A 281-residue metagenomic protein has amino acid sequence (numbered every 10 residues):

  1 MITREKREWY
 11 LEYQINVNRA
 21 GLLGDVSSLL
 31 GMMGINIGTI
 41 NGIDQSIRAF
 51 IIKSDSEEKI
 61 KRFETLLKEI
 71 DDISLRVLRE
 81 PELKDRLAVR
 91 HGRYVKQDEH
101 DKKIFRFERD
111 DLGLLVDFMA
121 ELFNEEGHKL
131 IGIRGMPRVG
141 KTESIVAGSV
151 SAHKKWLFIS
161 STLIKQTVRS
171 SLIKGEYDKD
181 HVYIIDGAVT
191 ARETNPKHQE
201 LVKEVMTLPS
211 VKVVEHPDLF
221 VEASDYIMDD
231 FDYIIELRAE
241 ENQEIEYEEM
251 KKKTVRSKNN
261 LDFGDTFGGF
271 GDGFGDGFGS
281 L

Functional and structural regions predicted by a protein language model:
M1-L114, E121: A conserved regulatory-domain signal marking ACT and ACT-like small-molecule sensing domains and adjacent regulatory
G38, R48-A49, K129-I131, K179-I185 (+2 more regions): Hydrophobic beta-strand segments of well-ordered beta-sheets in folded domains
I60, K141-T142, F220-A223: Short, well-ordered alpha-helical microsegments
R62-L67, G148, A223-D229: Short, aromatic/basic amphipathic alpha-helical patches
Q97, D101-G127, R134-P137, E244-L281: Charged, elongated alpha-helical/coil segments that serve as electrostatic interaction surfaces for nucleic-acid
E126-W156: Glycine-rich phosphate-binding P-loop
W156-D218: Conserved nucleotide-sensing/catalytic segment adjacent to the nucleotide-binding pocket in NTP-handling enzymes
K197, V202-L281: Replace "adjacent to P-loop NTPase cores in ATP/GTP-dependent enzymes" with "adjacent to NTP-binding cores
